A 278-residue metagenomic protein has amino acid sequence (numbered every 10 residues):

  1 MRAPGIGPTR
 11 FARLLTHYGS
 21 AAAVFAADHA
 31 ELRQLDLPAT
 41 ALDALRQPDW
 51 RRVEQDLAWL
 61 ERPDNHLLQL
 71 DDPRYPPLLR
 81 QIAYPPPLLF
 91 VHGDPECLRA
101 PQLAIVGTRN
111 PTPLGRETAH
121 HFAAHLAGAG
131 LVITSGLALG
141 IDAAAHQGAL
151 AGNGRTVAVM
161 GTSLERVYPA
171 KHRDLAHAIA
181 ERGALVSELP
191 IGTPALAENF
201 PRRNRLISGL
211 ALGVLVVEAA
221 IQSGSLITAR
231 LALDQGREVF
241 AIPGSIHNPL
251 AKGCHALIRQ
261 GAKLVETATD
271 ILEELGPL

Functional and structural regions predicted by a protein language model:
M1-R74: Short, small/acidic-rich helices and loops at N termini and domain boundaries of DNA replication/processing enzymes
Q69-L278: Glycine-biased, small-residue-rich flexible motifs in mid-sequence functional cores and linkers
